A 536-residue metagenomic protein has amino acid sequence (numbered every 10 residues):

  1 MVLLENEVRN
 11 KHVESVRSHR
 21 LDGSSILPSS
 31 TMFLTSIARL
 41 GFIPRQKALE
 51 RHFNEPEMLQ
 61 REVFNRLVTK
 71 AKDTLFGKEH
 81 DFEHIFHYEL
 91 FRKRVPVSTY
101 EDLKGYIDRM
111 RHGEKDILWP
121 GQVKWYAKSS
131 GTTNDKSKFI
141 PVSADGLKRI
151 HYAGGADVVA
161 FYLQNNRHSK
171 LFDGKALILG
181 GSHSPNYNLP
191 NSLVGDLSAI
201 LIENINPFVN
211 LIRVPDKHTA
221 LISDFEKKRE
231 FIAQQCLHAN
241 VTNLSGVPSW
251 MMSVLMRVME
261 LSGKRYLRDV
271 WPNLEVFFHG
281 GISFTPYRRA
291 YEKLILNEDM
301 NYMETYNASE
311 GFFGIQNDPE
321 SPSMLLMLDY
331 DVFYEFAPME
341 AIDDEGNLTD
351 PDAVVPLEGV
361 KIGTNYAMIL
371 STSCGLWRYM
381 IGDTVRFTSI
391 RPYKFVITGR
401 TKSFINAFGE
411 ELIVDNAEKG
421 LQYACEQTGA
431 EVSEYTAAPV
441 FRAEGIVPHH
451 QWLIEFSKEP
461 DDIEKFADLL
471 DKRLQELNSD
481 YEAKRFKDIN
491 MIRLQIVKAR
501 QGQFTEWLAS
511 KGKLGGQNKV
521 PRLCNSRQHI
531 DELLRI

Functional and structural regions predicted by a protein language model:
V2-R17, S24: Short, positively charged low-complexity motifs
I26-E83, F91-S98, G105-G113, I200-I536: Active-site glycine/GP-rich loop and adjacent strand/helix microenvironment that borders small-molecule binding pockets
M58, E62-Y126, K138-V142, R149 (+2 more regions): Active-site diphosphate/adenylate-binding microenvironment
A127-T133: Conserved helicase ATPase motor motifs in RecA-like P-loop NTPase domains
D135-I140, F404-A407: Short small-residue beta-strand/loop micro-motif enriched in glycine and branched aliphatics
K136, F172-G174, N273-L274, M300: Short coil/turn connectors at secondary-structure junctions
F139-P141, D145-H151, F277-F278, N301: Long, hydrophobic, well-ordered secondary-structure blocks that form the structural core and pocket-lining surfaces
F161-P207: Conserved AMP-binding loop of ANL adenylate-forming enzymes
